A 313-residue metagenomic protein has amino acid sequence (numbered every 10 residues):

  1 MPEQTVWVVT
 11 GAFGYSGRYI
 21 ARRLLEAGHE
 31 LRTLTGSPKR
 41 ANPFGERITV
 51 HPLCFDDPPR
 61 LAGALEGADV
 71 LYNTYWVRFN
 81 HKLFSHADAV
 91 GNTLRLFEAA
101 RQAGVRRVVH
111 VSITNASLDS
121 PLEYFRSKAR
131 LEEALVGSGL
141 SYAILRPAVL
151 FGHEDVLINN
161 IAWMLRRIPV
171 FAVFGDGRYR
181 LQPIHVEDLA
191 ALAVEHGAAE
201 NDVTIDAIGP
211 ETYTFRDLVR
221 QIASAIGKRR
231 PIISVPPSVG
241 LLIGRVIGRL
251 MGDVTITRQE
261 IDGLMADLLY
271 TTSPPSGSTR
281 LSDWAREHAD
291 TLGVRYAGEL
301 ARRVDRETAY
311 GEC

Functional and structural regions predicted by a protein language model:
P2, L192-T257, D267-C313: Mid/C-terminal beta-alpha module of Rossmann-like enzyme folds, strongest in SDR-family dehydrogenases/epimerases
P2-A27: N-terminal Rossmann NAD(P)H-binding glycine-rich loop of SDR-like oxidoreductase domains
T10, L34, T74-Y75, V108-T114 (+1 more regions): SDR active-site strand-loop-helix element
H29-G36: Conserved glycine-rich Rossmann-like NAD(P)H-binding loop of the short-chain dehydrogenase/reductase
P38-A103, I113-S120: NAD(P)H-binding glycine-rich loop region in Rossmannoid oxidoreductase-like domains and their noncatalytic homologs
H86-V90, S120-E132, V136, F151 (+5 more regions): Short-chain dehydrogenase/reductase
E133-W163, R167, A172: Conserved beta-loop-beta element that borders a ligand/cofactor-binding pocket
V156-L157, G175-G197, V203-D206: Substrate-positioning beta->alpha
